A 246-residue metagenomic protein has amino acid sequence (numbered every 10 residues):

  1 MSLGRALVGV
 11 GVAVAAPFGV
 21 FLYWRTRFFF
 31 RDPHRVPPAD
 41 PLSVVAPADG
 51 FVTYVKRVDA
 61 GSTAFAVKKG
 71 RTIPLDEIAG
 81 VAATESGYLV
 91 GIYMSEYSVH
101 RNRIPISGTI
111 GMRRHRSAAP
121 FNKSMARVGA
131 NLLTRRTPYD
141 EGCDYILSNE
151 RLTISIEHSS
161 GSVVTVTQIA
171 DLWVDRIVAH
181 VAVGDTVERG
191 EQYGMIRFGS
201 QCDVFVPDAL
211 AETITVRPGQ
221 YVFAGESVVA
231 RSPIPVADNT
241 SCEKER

Functional and structural regions predicted by a protein language model:
M1-R246: Contiguous, well-folded functional domains in the mature portion of proteins
